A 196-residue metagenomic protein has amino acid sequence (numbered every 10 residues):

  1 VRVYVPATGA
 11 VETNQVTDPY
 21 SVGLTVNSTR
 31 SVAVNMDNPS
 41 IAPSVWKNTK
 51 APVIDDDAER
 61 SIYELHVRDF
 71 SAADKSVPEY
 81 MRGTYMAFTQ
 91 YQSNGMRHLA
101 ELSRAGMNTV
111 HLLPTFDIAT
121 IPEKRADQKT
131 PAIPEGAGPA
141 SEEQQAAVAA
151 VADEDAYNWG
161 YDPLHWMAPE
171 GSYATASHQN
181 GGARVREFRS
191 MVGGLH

Functional and structural regions predicted by a protein language model:
V1-Q179, V185: N-terminal structural segment of carbohydrate-active enzymes
R184-H196: Extended, hydrophobic alpha-helical segments in both membrane/secreted and soluble proteins
